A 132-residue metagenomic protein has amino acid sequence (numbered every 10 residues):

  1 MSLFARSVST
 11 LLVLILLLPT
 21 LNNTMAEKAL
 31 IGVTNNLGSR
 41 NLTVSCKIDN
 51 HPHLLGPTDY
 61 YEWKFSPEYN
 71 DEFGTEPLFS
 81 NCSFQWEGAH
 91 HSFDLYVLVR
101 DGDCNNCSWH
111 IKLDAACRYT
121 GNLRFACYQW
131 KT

Functional and structural regions predicted by a protein language model:
S2-T132: Intrinsically disordered, low-complexity segments enriched in small/polar residues
